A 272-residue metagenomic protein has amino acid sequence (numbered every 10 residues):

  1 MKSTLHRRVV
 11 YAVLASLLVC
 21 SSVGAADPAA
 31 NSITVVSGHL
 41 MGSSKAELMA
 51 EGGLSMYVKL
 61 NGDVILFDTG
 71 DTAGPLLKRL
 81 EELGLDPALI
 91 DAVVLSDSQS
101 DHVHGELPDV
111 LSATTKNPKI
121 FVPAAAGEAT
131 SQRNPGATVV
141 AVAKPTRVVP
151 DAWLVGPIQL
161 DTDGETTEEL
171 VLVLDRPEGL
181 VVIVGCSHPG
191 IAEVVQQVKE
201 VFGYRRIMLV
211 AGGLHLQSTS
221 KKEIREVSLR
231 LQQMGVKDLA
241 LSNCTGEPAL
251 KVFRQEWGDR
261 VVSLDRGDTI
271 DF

Functional and structural regions predicted by a protein language model:
K2-A12: Bacterial N-terminal signal peptides that target proteins for export
L17-G62, K144-G164: Zn-dependent metallo-beta-lactamase
N31-T34, V64-I65, A92, P118-K119 (+6 more regions): Structural motif
T34-L83, E165-V184: Conserved beta-strand hairpin/beta-sheet module of binuclear metal-dependent hydrolase folds, prominently
G38-L40, T69-D71, S98, A125 (+5 more regions): Active-site metal-binding loops of divalent metal-dependent hydrolases
G74-F121, F202-A211, Q232, K237: Active-site metal-binding motif and surrounding structural segment of the metallo-beta-lactamase
Q99-H102, L180, C186-D268: Cap/insert and terminal regions of metallo-dependent hydrolase folds
F121-L170, P177, V262-D271: Metallo-beta-lactamase
